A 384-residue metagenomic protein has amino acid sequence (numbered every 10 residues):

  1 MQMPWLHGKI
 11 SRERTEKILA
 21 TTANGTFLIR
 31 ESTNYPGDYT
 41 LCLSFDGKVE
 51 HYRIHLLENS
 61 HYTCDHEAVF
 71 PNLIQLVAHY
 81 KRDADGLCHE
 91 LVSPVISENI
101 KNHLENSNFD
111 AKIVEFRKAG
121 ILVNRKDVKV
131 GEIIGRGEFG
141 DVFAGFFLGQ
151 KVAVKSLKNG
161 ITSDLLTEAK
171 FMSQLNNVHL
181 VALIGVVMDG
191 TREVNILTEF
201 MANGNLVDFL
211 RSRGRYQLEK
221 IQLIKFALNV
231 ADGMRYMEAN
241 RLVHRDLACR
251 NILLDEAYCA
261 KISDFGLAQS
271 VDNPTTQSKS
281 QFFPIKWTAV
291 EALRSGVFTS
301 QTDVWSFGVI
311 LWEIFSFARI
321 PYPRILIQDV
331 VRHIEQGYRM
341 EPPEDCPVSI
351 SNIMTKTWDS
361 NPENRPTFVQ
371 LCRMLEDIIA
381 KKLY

Functional and structural regions predicted by a protein language model:
M1-E138: Domain-scale recognition of modular recruitment/scaffold domains used in eukaryotic signaling
D141-N159: Glycine-rich ATP phosphate-binding loop
L165-K170: Regulatory alphaC helix of protein kinase catalytic domains
G185-V187: A short, aromatic-enriched beta-strand patch in the conserved N-lobe beta-sheet of the protein kinase catalytic domain
G190-E199, N203, V207-D208: A conserved loop-to-beta-strand element in the N-lobe of protein kinase catalytic cores that borders the ATP-binding
E238-D255: Catalytic-loop of the protein kinase fold
